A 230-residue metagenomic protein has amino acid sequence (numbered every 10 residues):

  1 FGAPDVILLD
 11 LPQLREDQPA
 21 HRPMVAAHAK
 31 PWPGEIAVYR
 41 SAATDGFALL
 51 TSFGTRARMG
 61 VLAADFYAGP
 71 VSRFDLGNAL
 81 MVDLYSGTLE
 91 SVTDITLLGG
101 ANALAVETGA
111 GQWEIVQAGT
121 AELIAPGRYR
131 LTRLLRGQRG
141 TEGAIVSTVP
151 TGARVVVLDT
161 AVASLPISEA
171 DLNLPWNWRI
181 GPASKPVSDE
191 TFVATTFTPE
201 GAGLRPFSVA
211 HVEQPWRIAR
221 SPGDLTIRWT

Functional and structural regions predicted by a protein language model:
F1-T230: C-terminal extracytoplasmic interaction modules
